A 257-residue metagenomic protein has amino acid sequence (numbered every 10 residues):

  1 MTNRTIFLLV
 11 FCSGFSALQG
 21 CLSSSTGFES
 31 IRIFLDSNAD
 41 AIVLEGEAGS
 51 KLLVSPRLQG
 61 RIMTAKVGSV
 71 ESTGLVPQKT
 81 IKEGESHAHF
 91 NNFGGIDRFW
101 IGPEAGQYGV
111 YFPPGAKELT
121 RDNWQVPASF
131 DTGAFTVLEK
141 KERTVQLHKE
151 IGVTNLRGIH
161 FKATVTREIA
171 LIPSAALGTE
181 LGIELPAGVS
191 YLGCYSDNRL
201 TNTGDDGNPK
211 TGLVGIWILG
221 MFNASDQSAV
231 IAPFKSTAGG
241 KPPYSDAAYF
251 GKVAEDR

Functional and structural regions predicted by a protein language model:
M1-F7: Bacterial N-terminal signal peptides that target proteins for export
L8-Q19: Bacterial N-terminal signal peptides
L22-Y195, R199, T203-R257: Surface-exposed acidic/polar loop and edge beta-strand patches at domain peripheries
